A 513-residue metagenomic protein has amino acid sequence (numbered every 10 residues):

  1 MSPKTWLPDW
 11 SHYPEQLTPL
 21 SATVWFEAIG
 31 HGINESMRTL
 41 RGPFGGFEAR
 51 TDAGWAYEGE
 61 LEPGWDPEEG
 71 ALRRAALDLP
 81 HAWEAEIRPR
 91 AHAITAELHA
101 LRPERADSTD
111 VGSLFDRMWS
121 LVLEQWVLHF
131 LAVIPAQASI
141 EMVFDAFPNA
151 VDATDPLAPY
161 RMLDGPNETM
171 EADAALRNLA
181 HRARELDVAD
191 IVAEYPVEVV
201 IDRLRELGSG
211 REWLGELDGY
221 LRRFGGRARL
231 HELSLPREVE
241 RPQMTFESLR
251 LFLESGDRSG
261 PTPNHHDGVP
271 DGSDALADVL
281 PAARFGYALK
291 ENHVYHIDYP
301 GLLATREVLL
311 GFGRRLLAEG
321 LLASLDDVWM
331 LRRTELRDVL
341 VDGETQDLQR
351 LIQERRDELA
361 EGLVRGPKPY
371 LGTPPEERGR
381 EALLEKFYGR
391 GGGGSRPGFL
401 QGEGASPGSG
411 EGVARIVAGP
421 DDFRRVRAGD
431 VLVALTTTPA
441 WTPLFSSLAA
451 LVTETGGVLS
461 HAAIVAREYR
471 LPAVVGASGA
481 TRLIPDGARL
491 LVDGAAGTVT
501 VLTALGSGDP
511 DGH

Functional and structural regions predicted by a protein language model:
M1-G398, E403-G404: Contiguous hydrophobic, helix-prone segments at protein termini that mediate membrane targeting/anchoring
G366-G429, V433-F445, L451, A473: Mature hydrolase/peptidase catalytic cores and their serpin-fold inhibitory cores, especially in secreted
A414-D421, R425-D430, L435-H513: Acidic, glycine-rich flexible loop/linker segments
